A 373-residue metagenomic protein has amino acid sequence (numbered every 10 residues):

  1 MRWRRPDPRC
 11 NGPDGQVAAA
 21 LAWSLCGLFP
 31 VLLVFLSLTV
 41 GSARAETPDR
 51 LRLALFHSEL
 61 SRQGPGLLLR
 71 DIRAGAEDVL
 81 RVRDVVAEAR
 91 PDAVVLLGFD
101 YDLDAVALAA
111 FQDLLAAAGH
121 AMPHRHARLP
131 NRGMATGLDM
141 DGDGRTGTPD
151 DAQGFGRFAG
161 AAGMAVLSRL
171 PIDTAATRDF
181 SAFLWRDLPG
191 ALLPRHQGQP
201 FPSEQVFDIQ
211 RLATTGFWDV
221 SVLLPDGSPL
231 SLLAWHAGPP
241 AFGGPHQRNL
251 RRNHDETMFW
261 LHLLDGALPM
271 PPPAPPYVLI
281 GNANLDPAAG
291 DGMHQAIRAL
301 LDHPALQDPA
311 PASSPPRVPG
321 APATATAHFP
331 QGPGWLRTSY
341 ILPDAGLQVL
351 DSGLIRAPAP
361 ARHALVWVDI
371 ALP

Functional and structural regions predicted by a protein language model:
S24-T39: Bacterial N-terminal signal peptides
A43-M164, R195-H196, V206-D208, D226 (+3 more regions): N-terminal, active-site-proximal structural segment of metallo-dependent hydrolase catalytic domains
E46-L53, R169-T174, L212-H236: Beta-strand-turn-beta hairpins that frame and shape the catalytic cleft of phosphate-ester-processing enzymes
L53-S58, V82-L108, R128-L129, G163 (+7 more regions): Active-site beta-strand/loop signature of hydrolases that rely on acidic residues for catalysis
G144-R145, P149-Q199, Q205, L212-F217: A substrate-binding/cap region within the structured catalytic cores of diverse enzymes
L170-D179, F183-P189, S221, N249-V278 (+1 more regions): Metal-dependent phosphoester-hydrolase catalytic domains
L230-L250: Active-site His/acidic residue clusters
